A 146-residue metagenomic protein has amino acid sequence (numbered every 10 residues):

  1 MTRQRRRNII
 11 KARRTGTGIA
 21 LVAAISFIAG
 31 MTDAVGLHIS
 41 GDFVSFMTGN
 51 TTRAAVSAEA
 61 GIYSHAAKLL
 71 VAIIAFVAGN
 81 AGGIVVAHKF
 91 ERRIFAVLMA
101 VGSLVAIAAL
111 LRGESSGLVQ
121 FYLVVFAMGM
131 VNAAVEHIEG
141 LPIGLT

Functional and structural regions predicted by a protein language model:
M1-G18: Short, Lys/Arg-rich, polar N-terminal cytosolic tail immediately upstream of the first transmembrane signal-anchor
G18, G61-L69: Juxtamembrane helix-start elements in MFS-like secondary transporters
V22-S40, V44, L104, S116-T146: Hydrophobic core of transmembrane alpha-helices in multi-pass small-molecule transporters, especially MFS/SLC-type
M47-Y63: Perimembrane loop-to-helix junctions flanking transmembrane segments
V71-A75, G79: MFS transmembrane alpha-helix packing/gate-lining sites
G79-R92: Helix-to-loop junctions at the C-terminal end of transmembrane segments in multipass secondary transporters
R92-I94, G117: Membrane-helix interface segments
F95-A108: Structural signature of the two symmetry-related core transmembrane helices
